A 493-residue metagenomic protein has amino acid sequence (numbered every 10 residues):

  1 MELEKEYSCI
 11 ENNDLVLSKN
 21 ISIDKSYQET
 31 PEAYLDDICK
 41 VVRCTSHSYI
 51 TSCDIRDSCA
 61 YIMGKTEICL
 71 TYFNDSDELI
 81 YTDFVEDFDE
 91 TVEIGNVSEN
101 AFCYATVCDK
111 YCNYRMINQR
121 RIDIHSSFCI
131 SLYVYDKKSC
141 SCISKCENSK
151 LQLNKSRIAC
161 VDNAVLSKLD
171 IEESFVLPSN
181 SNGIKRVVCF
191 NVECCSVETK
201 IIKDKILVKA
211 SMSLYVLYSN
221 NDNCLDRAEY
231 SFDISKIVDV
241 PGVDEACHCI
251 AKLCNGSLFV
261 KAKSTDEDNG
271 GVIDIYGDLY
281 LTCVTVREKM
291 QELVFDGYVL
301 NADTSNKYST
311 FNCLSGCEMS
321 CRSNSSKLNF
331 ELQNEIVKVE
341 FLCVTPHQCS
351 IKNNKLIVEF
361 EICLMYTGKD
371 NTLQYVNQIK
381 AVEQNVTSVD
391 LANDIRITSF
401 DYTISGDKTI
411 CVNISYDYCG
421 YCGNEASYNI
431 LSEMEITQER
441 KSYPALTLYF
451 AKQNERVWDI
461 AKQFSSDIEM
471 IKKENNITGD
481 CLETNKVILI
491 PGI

Functional and structural regions predicted by a protein language model:
M1-L3, G492-I493: Short acidic DE-rich linear segments
E2-Y443: Membrane-lipid interaction segments
I436-K473, T478-I493: Primarily a LysM-type cell-wall glycan-binding module
